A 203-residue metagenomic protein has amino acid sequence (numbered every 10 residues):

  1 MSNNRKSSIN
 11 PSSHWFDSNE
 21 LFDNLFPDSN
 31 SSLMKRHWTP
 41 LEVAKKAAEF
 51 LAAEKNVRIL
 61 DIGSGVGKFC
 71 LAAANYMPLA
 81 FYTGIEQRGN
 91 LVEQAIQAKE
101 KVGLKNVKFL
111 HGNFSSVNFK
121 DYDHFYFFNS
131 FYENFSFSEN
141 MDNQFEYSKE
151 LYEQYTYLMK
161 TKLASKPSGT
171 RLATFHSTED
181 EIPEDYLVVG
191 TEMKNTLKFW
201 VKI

Functional and structural regions predicted by a protein language model:
M1-E54: S-adenosyl-L-methionine
N56-G65: Conserved class I S-adenosyl-L-methionine
K68-L79: Conserved SAM-binding loop of SAM-dependent methyltransferases across substrates and taxa, primarily the Class I
F81-E86: Conserved SAM-binding motif I beta-strand of class I
A95: Conserved SAM-binding loop
G103-G112: Conserved SAM-binding strand-loop segment of SAM-dependent methyltransferases
S116-K120: Short conserved loop adjoining the S-adenosyl-L-methionine
N134-I203: C-terminal substrate-binding/active-site "lid" region of AdoMet-derived donor-dependent transferases
